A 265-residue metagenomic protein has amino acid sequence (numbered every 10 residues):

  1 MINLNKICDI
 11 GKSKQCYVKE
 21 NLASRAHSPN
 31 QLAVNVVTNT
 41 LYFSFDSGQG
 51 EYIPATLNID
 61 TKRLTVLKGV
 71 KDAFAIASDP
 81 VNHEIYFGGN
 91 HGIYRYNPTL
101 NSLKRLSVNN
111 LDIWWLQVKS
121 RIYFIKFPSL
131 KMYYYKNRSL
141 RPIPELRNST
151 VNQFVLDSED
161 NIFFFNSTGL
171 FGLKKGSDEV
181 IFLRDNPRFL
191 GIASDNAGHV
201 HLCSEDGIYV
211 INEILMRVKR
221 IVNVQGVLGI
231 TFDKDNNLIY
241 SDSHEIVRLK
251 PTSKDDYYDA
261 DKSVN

Functional and structural regions predicted by a protein language model:
M1-S28, T61: A short helix->beta-strand "capping" segment at the edge of beta-propeller domains
E20-H27, T65-K71, R105-N110, I143-N148 (+2 more regions): Surface loop/turn motifs at the tips and blade-to-blade linkers of beta-strand repeat domains
N21-Y52: Beta-strand-rich domains and repeat architectures in extracellular enzymes and scaffolds, especially beta-propellers
H27-A33, D72-P80, N110-S120, S149-D157 (+2 more regions): Repeated scaffold domains used in trafficking and secretory/extracellular systems, primarily beta-propellers
T40-F43, E84-F87, I122-I125, N161-F164 (+2 more regions): Conserved beta-propeller blade signature
S47-E51, G92-Y94, S129-K131, G169-F171 (+2 more regions): Short glycine/acidic-enriched loop and turn motifs that connect beta-strands
L57-K62, N97-N101, Y135-S139, L173-D178 (+2 more regions): Short loop/turn segments that connect beta-strands within beta-propeller blades
Q225-N265: Blade-level signature of beta-propeller repeat domains, shared across WD40, Kelch, NHL, RCC1 and BNR/Asp-box propellers
